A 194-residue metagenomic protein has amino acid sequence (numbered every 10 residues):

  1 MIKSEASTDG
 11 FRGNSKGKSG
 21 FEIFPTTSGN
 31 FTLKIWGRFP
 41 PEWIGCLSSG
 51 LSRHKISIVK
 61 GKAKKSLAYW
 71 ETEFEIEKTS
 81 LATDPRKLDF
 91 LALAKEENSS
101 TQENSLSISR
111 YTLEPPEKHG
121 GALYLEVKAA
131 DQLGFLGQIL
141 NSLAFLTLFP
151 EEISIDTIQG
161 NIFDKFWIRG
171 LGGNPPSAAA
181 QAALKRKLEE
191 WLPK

Functional and structural regions predicted by a protein language model:
M1-K194: Regulatory modules associated with amino-acid/nitrogen control
